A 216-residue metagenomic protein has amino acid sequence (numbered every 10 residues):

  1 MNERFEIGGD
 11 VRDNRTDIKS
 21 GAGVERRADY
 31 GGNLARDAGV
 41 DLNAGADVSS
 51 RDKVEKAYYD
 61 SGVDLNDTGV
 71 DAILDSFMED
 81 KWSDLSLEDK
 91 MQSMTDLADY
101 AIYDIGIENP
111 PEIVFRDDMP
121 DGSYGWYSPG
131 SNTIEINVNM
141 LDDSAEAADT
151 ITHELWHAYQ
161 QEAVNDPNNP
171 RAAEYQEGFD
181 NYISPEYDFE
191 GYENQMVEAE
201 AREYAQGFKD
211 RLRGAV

Functional and structural regions predicted by a protein language model:
M1-L42, V48: Non-Sec secretion/translocation targeting segments of pathogen effectors
G39-W82, L87: N-terminal low-complexity, Pro/Thr/Ser-rich intrinsically disordered segments that act as propeptides or flexible
S86-M94, A148, E193, V197: Hydrophobic (often cysteine-bearing) scaffold residues that line and stabilize catalytic clefts of nucleotide/cofactor
L87-N109: Zn2+-dependent metallopeptidase catalytic core
G106, V114-E135, D142-A145: Catalytic zinc-binding patch centered on the HExxH motif and its immediate surroundings that defines zinc-dependent
S144-Y159: Short alpha-helix carrying the canonical HExxH Zn2+-binding catalytic motif
A145, N168-V216: Metalloprotease/metallohydrolase-associated module, dominated by Zn2+-dependent proteases
L155-R171: Catalytic Zn2+-binding segment of zinc metalloproteases
